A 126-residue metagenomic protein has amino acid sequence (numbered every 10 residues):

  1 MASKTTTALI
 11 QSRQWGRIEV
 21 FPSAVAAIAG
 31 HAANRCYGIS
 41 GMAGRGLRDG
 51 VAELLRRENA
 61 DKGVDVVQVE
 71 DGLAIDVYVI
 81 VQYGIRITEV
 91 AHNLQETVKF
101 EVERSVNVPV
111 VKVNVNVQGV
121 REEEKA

Functional and structural regions predicted by a protein language model:
M1-Y83, I87, H92, V108-A126: Contiguous, often N-terminal, cationic amphipathic patches that form binding interfaces
K99: Glycine-rich active-site/cofactor-binding loop and its immediate structural neighborhood
